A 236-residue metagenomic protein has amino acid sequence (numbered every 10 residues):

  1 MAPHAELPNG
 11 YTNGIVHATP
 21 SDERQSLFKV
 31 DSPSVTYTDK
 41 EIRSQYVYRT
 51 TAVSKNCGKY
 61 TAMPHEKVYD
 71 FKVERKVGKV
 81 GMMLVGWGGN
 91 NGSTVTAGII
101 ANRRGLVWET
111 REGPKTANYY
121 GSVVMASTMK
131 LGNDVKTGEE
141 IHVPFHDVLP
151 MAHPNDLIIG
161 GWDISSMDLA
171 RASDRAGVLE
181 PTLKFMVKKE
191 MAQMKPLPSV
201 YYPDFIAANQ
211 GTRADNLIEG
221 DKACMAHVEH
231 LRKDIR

Functional and structural regions predicted by a protein language model:
A2-R236: Metallocofactor- and cofactor-centric catalytic cores in central/energy metabolism, strongly enriched
